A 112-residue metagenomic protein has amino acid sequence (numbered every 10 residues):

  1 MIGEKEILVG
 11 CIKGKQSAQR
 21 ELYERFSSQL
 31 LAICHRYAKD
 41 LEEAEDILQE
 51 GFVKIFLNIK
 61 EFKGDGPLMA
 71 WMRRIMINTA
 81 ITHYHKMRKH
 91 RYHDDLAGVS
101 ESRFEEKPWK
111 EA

Functional and structural regions predicted by a protein language model:
M1-Q29, R36, K110-A112: N-terminal module of bacterial RNA polymerase sigma factors
F26, I47, L68, L96-A97: Short, conserved alpha-helical segments within structured domains
A32, D46-V53, L57, G66-N78: Structural recognition of an alpha-helix C-terminal capping motif at a helix-to-coil junction
D40: Helix-turn-helix DNA-binding motif, specifically the short coil turn and the N-cap/start of the second
K60-K63, R74-D94: Arg/Lys-rich amphipathic alpha helix in sigma70-family domain 2
H90-A112: Internal acidic/polar
